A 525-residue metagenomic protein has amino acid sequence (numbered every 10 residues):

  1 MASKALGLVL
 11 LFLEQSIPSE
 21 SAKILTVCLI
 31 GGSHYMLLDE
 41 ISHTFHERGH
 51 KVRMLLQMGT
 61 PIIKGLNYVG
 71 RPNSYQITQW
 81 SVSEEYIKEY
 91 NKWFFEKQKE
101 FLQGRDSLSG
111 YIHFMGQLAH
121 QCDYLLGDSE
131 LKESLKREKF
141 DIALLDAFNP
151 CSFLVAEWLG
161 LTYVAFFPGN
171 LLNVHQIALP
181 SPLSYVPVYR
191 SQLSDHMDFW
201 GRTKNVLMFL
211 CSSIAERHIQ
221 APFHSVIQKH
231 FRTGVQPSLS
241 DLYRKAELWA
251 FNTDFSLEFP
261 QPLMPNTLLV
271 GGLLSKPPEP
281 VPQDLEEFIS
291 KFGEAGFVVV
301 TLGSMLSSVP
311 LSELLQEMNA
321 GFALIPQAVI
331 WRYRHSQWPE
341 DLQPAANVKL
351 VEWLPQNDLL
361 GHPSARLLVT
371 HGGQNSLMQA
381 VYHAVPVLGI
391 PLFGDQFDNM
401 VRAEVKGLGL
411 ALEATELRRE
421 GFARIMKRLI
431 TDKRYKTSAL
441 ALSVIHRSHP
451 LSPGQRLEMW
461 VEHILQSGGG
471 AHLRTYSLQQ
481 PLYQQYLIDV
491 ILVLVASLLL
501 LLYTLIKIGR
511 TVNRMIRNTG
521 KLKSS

Functional and structural regions predicted by a protein language model:
A2-H230, A250, L257, N266 (+5 more regions): Glycosyltransferase specificity loop/lid
V235-L248, F255: Amphipathic alpha-helical blocks
P260-Q261: Cytochrome P450 core scaffold surrounding the K-helix E-X-X-R motif and the conserved "meander" helix-loop region
